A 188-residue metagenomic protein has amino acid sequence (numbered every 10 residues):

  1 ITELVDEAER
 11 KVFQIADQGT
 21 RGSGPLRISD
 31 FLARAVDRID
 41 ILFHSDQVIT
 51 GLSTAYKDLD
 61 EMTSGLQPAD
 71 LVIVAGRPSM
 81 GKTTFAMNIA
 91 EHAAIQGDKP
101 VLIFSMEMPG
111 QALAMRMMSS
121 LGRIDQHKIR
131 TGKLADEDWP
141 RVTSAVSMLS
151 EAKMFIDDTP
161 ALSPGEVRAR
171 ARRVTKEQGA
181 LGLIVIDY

Functional and structural regions predicted by a protein language model:
I1-S45, I49, A69, A75 (+4 more regions): Short, small/acidic-rich helices and loops at N termini and domain boundaries of DNA replication/processing enzymes
S53-K57, V167-R168: Short gly/ser/thr-rich secondary-structure transition/capping motifs
T54, P78, T83-T84: Ser/Thr-centric signal marking residues that sit in or immediately flank functional binding/regulatory motifs
Y56-G65: Pre-Walker A adenine-sensing motif
E61, T84, H92-A180: Cytosolic-facing regulatory segments adjacent to core modules
G65-I73, I186: Catalytic-site beta-strand/loop segments enriched in glycine and acidic/polar residues
I89: N-terminal cationic and glycine-rich segments that engage phosphates or anionic surfaces
L181-Y188: Helical hairpin unit composed of two closely spaced alpha helices linked by a short loop
